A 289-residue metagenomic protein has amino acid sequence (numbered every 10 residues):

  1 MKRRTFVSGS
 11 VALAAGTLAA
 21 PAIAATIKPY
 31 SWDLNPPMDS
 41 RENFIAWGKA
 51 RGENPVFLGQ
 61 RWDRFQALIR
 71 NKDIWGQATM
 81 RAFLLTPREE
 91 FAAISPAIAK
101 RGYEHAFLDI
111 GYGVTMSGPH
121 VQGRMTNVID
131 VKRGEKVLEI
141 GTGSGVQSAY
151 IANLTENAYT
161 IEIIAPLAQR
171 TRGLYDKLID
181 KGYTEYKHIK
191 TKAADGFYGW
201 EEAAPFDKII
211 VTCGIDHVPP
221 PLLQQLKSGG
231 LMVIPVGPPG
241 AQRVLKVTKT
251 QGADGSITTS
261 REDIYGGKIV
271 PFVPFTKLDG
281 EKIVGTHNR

Functional and structural regions predicted by a protein language model:
T5-A25: N-terminal export signals
V11, L84-R88, K227: Short amphipathic alpha-helical surface patches that mediate protein-protein
T17, N71, L178-G182: Solvent-exposed amphipathic alpha-helical surface segments
A25-Q60, Q224, V233-R289: SAM/dcSAM-binding transferase cores
T26-R133, K268: Class I SAM-dependent transferase core
A93-R101, K177-K187, T250-S260: Intrinsically disordered, low-complexity coil segments
T126-T250: Conserved nucleotide-cofactor-binding alpha/beta core module
